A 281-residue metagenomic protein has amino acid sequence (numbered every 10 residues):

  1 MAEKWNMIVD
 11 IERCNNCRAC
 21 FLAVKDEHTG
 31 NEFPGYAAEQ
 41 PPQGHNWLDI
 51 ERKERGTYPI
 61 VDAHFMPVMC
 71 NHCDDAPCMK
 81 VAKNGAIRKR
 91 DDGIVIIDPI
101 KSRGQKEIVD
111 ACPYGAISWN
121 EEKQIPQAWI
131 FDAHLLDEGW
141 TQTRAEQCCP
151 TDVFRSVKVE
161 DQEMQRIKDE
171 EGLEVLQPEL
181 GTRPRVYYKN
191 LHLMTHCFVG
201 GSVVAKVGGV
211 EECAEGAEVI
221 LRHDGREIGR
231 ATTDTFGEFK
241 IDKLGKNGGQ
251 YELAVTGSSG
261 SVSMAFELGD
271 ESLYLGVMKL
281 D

Functional and structural regions predicted by a protein language model:
E32-M69, D74, M79, P99-V210: Flanking helices and flexible, charged tails adjoining ferredoxin-like Fe-S electron-transfer domains in multi-subunit
D75-A76, C213-A214, K246-G248: Short proline/glycine-enriched turn/loop motifs at strand-loop junctions of beta-rich domains
R183-K189, A265-D281: Extracellular beta-sheet/turn segments enriched in Thr/Pro/Gly and aliphatic residues
E212-R222, L253: Hydrophobic beta-strand segments
R222-E227, T256-G260: Change "in extracellular beta-sheet-rich domains … of secreted and cell-surface proteins" to "in beta-sheet-rich domains
D224-K240: Short, acidic Ser/Thr/Gly-rich low-complexity loop/linker segments typical of extracellular and cell-surface proteins
K240-Q250: Short Pro-Gly-centered beta-turn/loop motif in secreted/extracellular proteins
G249-G257: Short, aromatic- and glycine-rich surface loops/edge beta-strands on solvent-exposed regions
